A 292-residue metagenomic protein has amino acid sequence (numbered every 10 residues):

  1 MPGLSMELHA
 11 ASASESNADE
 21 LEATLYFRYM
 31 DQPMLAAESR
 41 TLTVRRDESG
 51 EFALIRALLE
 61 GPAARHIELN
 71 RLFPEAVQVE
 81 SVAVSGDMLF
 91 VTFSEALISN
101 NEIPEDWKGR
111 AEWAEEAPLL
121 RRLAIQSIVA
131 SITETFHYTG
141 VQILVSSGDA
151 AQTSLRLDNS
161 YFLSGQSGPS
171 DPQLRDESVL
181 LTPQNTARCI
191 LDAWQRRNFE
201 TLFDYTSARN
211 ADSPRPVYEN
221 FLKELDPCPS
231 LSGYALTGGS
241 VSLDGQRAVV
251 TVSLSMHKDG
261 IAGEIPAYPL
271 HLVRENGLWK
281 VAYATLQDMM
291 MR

Functional and structural regions predicted by a protein language model:
M1-R292: Bimodal "functional hotspot" detector
